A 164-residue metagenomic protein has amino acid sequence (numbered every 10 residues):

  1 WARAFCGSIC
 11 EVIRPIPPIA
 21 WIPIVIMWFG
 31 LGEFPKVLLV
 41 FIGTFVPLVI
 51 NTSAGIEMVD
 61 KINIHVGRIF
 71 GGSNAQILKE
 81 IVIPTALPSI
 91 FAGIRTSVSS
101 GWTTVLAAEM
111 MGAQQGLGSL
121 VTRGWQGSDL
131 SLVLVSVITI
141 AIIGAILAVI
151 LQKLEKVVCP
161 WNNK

Functional and structural regions predicted by a protein language model:
W1-I13, N63, N74, G124 (+3 more regions): Hydrophobic alpha-helical segments of integral membrane proteins, encompassing both true transmembrane helices
W1-I26, V40, I50-A54, H65: Cytoplasmic-entry segments and transmembrane alpha-helices of multi-pass inner-membrane transporters
I16, F29, F41, F45 (+5 more regions): Hydrophobic/aromatic residues within the transmembrane alpha-helices of Major Facilitator Superfamily
M27-L48, A86, F91, L132-V137: Loop-to-helix entry region at the N-terminal start of transmembrane alpha-helices in multi-pass membrane transporters
L38, I42, N74-A108, I140 (+1 more regions): Transmembrane alpha-helices
N51-G93, L117: Short cytoplasmic-facing helical segments at TM-TM junctions of multi-pass membrane proteins
G112-W125: Short hydrophobic, aromatic-rich alpha-helical segments embedded in or entering the lipid bilayer of multi-pass
L134-K164: C-terminal transmembrane helix and the adjacent membrane-cytosol boundary/short C-terminal tail of inner/organellar
